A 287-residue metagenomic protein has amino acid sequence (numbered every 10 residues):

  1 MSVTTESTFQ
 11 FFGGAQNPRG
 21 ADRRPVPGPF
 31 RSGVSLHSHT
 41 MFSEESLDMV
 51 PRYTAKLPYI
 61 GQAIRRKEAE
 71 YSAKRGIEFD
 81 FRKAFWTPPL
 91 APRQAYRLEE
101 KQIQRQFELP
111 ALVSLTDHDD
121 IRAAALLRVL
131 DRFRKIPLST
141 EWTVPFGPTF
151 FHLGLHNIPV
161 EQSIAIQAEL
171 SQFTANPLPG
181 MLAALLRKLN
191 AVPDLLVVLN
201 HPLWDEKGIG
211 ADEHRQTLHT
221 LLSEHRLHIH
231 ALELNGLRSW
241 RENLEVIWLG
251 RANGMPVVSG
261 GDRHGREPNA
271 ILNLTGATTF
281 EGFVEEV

Functional and structural regions predicted by a protein language model:
M1-A73, Q102-Q104, A125-K135, P145-A165 (+1 more regions): Charged catalytic cores and adjacent phosphate/nucleic-acid-binding surfaces used for phosphate/nucleic-acid chemistry
E78-P89, Q102-D119, L196-V198: Divalent metal-dependent hydrolysis catalytic cores, especially in the metallo-beta-lactamase
F81, D194-G210: Aromatic-lined carbohydrate-recognition surfaces of secreted/lumenal glycan-active proteins
L109-P110, R132-R134, V192-L196, L227-I229: Loop/turn elements at helix/coil->beta-strand transitions in domains of secreted/extracellular proteins
H118, N200-L203, R263: Short, well-ordered beta-to-alpha junction loops that form the rim of enzyme active sites and present histidine/acidic
L127-R128, L182-V198, V246-M255: Surface-exposed amphipathic alpha-helices with a cationic face
T140-W142: Inter-helix linker motif
F151-L196: Binuclear metal-dependent hydrolase catalytic cores centered on His/Asp/Glu-rich metal-binding motifs
